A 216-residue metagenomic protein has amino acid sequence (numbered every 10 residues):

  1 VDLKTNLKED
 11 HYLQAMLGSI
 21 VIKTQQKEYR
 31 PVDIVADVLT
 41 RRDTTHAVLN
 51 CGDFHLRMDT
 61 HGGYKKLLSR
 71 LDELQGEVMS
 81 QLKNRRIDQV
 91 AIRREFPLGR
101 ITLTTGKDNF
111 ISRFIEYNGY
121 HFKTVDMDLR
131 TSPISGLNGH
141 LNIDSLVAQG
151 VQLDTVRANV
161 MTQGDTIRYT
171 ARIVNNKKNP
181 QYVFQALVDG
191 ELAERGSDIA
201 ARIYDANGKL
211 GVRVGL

Functional and structural regions predicted by a protein language model:
V1-L216: Interface amphipathic segments
